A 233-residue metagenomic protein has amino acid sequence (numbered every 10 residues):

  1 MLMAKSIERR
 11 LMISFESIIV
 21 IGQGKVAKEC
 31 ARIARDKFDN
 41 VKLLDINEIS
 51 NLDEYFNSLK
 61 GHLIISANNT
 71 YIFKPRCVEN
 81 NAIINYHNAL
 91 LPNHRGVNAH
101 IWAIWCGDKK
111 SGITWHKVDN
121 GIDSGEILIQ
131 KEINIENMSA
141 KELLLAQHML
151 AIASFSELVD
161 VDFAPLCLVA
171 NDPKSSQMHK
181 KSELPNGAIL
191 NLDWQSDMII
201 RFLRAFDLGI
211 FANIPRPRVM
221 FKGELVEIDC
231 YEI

Functional and structural regions predicted by a protein language model:
M1-I233: One-carbon transfer enzymes
